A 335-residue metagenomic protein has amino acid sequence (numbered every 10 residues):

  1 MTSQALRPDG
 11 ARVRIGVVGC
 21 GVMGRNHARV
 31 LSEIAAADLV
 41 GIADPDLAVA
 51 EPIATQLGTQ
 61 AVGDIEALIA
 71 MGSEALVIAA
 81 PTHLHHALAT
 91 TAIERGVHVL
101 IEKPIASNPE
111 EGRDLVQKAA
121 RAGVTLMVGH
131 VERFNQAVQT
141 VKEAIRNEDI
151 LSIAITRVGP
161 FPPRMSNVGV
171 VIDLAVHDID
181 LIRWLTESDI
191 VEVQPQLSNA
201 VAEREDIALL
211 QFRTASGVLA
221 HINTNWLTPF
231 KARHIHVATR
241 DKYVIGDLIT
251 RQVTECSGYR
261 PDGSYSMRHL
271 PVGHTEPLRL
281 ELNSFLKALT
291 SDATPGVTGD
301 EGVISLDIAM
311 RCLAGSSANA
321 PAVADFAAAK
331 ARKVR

Functional and structural regions predicted by a protein language model:
M1-D9, A67, A75-V77, L286-R335: C-terminal helix-rich "cap/oligomerization" subdomain common to oxidoreductases
M1-L57, M71: N-terminal Rossmann-like dinucleotide-binding module
N26, P45, L270-N283, V297: Active-site loop of classical SDR/Rossmann-like NAD(P)-dependent oxidoreductases, centered on the catalytic Tyr-X3-Lys
H27, L57-L115: Beta-loop-alpha module in the N-terminal Rossmann-like domain of NAD(P)-dependent dehydrogenases, especially those
G41, A75, S152, L219: Short, Asp-centered acidic motifs that coordinate Mg2+ and/or phosphate in catalytic or ligand-binding sites
A106-P162: A contiguous active-site-proximal alpha/beta segment in oxidoreductase catalytic domains
G129-Q136, F161-I190, E301-G302: Mid-domain beta-loop-alpha active-site segment that forms a flexible, acidic cofactor/metal-binding surface
I179-Q252, R279-D292, A327-R335: Contiguous beta-strand/loop segments that form the cofactor/metal-binding neighborhood of enzyme cores
